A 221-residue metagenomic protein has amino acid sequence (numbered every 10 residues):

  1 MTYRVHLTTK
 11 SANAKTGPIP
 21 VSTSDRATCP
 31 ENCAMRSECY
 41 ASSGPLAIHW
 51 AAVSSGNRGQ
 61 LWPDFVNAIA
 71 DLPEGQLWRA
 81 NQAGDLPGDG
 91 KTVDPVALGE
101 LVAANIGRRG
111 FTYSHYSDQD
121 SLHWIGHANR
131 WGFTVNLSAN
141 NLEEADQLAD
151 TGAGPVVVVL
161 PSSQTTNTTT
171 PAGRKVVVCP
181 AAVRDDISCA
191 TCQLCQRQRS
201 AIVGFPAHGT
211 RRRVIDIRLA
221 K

Functional and structural regions predicted by a protein language model:
M1-K221: Class I S-adenosyl-L-methionine
